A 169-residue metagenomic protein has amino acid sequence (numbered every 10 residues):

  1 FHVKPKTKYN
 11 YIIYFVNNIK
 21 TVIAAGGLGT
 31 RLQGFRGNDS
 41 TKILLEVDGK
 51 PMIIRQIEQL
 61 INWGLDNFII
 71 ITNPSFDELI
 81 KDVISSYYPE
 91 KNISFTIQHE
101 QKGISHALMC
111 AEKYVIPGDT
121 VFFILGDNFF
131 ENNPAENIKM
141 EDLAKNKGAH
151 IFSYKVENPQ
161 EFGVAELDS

Functional and structural regions predicted by a protein language model:
Y9-I23, R31-G37, K50-E136: Conserved N-terminal catalytic core of the sugar/cofactor nucleotidyltransferase
G27, D127, K155: Active-site glycine-centered loops adjacent to acidic/histidine catalytic or metal-binding residues that shape
I43-K50: Short, glycine-rich nucleotide/cofactor-binding loops
L44, F95, A149-I151: Conserved beta-strand scaffold positions in the cores of enzyme catalytic domains, especially in NTP/NDP-utilizing
E131-S169: Conserved core of the sugar-phosphate nucleotidyltransferase
